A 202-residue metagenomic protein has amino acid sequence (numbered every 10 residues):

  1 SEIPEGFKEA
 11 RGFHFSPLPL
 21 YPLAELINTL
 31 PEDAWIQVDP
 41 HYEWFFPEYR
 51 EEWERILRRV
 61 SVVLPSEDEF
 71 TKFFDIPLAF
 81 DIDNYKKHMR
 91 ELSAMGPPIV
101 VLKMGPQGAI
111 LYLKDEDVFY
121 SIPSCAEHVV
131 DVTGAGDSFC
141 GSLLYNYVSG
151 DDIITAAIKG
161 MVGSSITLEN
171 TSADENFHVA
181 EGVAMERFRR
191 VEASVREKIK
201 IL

Functional and structural regions predicted by a protein language model:
S1-Y21: Conserved phosphate-binding/catalytic loop of the ribokinase/pfkB sugar-kinase fold
I3, E52-W53, V129: Acidic, amphipathic alpha-helical patches
E5-K8, A24-P31, S93-M95, G182-V183: Alpha-helix C-terminal capping segments
P17-P22, Y42-F46: Short beta->alpha connector loops
Y21-T29, E51-R55, T155: A short acidic, amphipathic alpha-helical/loop segment
P31-W35, Y42-F119: Conserved phosphate/ATP/ADP-binding segment of small-molecule kinases
P40-W44, C125-E127: Short, acidic/turn-prone active-site loops that include or flank metal/cofactor- and phosphate-binding residues
D81-L202: Conserved phosphate-binding/catalytic region of the ribokinase-like
